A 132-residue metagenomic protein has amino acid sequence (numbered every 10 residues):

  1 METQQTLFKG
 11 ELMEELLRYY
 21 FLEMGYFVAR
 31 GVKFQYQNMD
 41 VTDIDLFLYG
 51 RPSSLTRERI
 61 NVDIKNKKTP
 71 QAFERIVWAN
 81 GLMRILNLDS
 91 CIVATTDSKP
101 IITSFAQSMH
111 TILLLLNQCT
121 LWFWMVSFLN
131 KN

Functional and structural regions predicted by a protein language model:
M1-Y36: Acidic-basic catalytic patches of nuclease active cores, encompassing PD-(D/E)XK and other metal-cofactor nuclease
F21, L46-L48, E58-N66, A79: Conserved catalytic cores of phosphodiester-cleaving nucleases, focusing on short active-site segments
Q37-N38, K99-P100, W122-F123: Short secondary-structure capping/turn micro-motifs that flank functional sites
D40-D43: A short, glycine/Asx- and small/polar-enriched loop/turn that sits immediately N-terminal to a beta-strand
L55-R57, L86: A cross-taxa feature marking solvent-exposed loop/turn segments within ectodomains of secreted and single-pass membrane
I64-Q118: Catalytic cores of nucleic-acid endonucleases
N117-N132: Non-catalytic C-terminal interaction segments of nucleic acid-processing enzymes
